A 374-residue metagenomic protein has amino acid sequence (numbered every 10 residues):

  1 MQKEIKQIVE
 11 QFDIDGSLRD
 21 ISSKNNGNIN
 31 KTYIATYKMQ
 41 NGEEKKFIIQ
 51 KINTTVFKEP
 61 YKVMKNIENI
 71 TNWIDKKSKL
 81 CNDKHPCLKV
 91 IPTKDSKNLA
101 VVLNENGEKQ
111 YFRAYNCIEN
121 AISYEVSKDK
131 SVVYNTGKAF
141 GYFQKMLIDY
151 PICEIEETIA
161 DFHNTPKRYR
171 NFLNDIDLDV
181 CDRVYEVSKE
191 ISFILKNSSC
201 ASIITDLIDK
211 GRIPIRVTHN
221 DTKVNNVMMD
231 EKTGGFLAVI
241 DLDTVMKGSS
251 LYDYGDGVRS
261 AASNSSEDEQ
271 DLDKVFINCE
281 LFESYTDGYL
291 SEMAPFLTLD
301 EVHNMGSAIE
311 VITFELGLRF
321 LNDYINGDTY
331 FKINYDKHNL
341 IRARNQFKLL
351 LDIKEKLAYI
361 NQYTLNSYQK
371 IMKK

Functional and structural regions predicted by a protein language model:
M1-S22: Juxta-kinase regulatory segment immediately upstream of eukaryotic protein kinase catalytic domains
E4, N66, N135, A139 (+3 more regions): Charged catalytic carboxylate motif
Q7-I8, Y142, F193-C200, S284 (+2 more regions): Amphipathic alpha-helical segments that form well-ordered structural scaffolds and often line/cohere around active
I21-K24, N28-K38, E44-N174, S250 (+7 more regions): Conserved ATP-binding subdomain of kinase catalytic cores across diverse folds
S22-N26, Q50, F57-Y61, I118-K138 (+6 more regions): ATP-dependent phospho-/nucleotidyl transfer catalytic cores
T36-M39, M229-E231: Short, low-complexity Ser/Thr-rich regulatory SLiMs
K58, M229-A294, N334-N339: Active-site Asp-x-Gly
K167, E283, D287-L365: Helix-rich C-terminal or lid/interface subdomains of diverse kinases
